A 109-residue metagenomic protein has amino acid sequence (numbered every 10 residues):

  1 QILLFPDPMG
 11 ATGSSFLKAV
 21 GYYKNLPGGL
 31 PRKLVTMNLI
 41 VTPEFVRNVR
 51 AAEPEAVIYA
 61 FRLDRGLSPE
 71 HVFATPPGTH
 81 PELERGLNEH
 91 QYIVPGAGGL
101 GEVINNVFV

Functional and structural regions predicted by a protein language model:
Q1-I2: Hydrophobic, well-structured mid-protein blocks that either form specific transmembrane helices
F5-P6, M37: Short hydrophobic segments within beta-strands
P6-F16: Ser/Thr-glycine-rich phosphate-binding loops at phosphate-binding pockets of nucleotides, nucleotide cofactors
K18-V109: PRPP-dependent phosphoribosyltransferase catalytic core
